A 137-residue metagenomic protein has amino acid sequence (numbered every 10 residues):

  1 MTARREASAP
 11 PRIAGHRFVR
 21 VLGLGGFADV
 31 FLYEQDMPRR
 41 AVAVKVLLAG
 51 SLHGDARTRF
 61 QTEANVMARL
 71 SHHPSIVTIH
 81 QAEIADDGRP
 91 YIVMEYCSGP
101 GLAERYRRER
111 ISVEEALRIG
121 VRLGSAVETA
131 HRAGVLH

Functional and structural regions predicted by a protein language model:
V19-G25, V30: Protein kinase glycine-rich loop
G23, T62, S71-S75, D86: Flexible N-lobe loop architecture of eukaryotic-like protein kinase catalytic domains
E34-A41: Conserved N-lobe loop of protein kinases adjacent to the ATP-binding glycine-rich P-loop
V46-L70: AlphaC helix of the eukaryotic protein kinase fold
Q81-E83: A short, aromatic-enriched beta-strand patch in the conserved N-lobe beta-sheet of the protein kinase catalytic domain
D87-G101, R105: Conserved short submotifs of the Hanks-type protein kinase catalytic core that shape the nucleotide-binding pocket
I119-G120: Activation segment signature within eukaryotic-like protein kinase domains
L123-V135: Protein kinase catalytic-loop region centered on the HRD/HxD motif
